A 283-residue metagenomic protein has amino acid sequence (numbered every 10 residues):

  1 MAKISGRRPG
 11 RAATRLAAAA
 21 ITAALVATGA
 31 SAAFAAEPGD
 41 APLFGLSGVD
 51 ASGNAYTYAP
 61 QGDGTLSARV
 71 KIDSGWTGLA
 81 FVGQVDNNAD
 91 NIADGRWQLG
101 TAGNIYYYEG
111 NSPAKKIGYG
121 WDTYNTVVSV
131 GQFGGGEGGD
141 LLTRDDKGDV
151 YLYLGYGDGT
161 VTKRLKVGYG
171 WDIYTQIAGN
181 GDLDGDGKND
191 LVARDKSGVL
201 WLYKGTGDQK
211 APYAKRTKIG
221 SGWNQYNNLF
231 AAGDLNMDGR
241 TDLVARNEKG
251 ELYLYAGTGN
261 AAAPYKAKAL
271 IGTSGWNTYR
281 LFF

Functional and structural regions predicted by a protein language model:
A2-F283: Trp/Gly-enriched beta-strand/coil motifs that build multi-repeat beta-propeller-like domains and related W-rich binding
